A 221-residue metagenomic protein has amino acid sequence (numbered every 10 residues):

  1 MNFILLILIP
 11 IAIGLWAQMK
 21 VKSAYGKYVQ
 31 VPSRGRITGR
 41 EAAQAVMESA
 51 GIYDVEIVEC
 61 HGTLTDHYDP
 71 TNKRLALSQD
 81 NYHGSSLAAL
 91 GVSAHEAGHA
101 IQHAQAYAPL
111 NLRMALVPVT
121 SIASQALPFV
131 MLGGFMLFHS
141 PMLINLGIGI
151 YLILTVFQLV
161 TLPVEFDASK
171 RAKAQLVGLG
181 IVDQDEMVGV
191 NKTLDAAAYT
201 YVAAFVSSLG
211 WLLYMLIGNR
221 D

Functional and structural regions predicted by a protein language model:
M1-L8: Feature marks short, highly hydrophobic, charge-poor N-terminal signal-anchor/signal peptide-like helices that anchor
F3, F129, F135-F138, F157 (+2 more regions): Phenylalanine-focused residue identity feature
A17-T120, V156-D221: Polar-ligand-bearing catalytic/cofactor-coordination segments of membrane-embedded or membrane-tethered inner-membrane
V117-S140: Post-HExxH zinc-binding segment in Zn-dependent metallohydrolases
G134-G149, G218-D221: Membrane-interfacial helix-loop-helix connectors in multipass membrane proteins
I148-F157: Small-residue-enriched core segments of transmembrane alpha-helices in multipass membrane transport and channel
